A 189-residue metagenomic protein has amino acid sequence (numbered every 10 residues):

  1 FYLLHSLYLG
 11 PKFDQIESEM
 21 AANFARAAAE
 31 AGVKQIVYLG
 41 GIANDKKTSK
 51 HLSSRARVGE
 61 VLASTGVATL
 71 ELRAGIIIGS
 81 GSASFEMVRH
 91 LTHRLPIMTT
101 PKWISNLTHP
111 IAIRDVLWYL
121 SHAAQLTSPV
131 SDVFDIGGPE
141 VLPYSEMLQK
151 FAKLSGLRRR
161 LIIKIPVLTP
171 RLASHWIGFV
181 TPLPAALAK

Functional and structural regions predicted by a protein language model:
F1-A31, G41-K47: NAD(P)H-binding glycine-rich loop region in Rossmannoid oxidoreductase-like domains and their noncatalytic homologs
L4, V37-G41, R73-G75, G137: Active-site beta-alpha turn of Rossmann-fold NAD(P)-dependent dehydrogenases/reductases
D14-S18, T48-R57, A63, I77-I78 (+4 more regions): Short-chain dehydrogenase/reductase
M20, A83-S84, W103-Q125, D132-D135: Substrate-positioning beta->alpha
A25, A29, A63, R89 (+1 more regions): A structural alpha-helix within SAM-dependent methyltransferase catalytic domains
E30-Q35, T65-V67: A short helix->loop->beta-strand "cap" motif at the edges of active sites that frequently abuts
G40, E60-H90, R94, T99-K102: Conserved beta-loop-beta element that borders a ligand/cofactor-binding pocket
Y119-A188: Mid/C-terminal beta-alpha module of Rossmann-like enzyme folds, strongest in SDR-family dehydrogenases/epimerases
